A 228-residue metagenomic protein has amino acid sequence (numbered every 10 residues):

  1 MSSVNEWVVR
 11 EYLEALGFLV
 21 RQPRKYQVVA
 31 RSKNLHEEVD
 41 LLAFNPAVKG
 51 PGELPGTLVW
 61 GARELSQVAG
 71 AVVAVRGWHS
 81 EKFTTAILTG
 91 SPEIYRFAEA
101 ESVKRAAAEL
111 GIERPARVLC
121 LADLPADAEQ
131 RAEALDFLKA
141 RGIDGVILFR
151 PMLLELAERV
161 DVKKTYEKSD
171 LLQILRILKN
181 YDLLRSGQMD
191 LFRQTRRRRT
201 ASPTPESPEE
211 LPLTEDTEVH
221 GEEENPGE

Functional and structural regions predicted by a protein language model:
M1-L211, E228: Intrinsically disordered, low-complexity Ser/Thr/Pro/Gly-rich regulatory segments
E209-G227: Short, low-complexity, charge-dense intrinsically disordered segments
